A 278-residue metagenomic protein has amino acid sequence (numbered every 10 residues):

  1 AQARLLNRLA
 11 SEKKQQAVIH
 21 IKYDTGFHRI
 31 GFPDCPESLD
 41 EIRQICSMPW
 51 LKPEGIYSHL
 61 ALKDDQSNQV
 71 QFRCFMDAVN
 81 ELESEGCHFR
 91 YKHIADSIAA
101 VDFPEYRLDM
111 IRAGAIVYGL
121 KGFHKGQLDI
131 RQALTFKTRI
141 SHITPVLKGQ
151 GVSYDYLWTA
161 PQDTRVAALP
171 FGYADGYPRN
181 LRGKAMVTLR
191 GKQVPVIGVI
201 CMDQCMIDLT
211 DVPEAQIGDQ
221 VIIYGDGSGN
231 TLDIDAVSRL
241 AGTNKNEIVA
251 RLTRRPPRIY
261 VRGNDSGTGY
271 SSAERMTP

Functional and structural regions predicted by a protein language model:
R4, R8-V18, D24-L147, P213: Active-site loop/helix belt of alpha/beta enzymes
P145-P278: C-terminal accessory subdomain/extension
